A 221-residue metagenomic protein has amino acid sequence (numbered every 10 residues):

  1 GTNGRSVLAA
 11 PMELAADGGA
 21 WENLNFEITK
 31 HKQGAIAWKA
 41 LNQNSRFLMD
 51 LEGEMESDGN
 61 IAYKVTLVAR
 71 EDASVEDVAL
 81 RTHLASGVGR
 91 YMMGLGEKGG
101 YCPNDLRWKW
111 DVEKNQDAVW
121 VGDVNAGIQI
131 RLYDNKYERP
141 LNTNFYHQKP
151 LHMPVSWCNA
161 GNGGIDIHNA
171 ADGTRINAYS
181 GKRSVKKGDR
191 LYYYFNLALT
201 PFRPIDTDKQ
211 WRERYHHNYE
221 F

Functional and structural regions predicted by a protein language model:
G1-F221: Carbohydrate-recognition beta-sandwich/jelly-roll modules in extracellular/periplasmic carbohydrate-active proteins
